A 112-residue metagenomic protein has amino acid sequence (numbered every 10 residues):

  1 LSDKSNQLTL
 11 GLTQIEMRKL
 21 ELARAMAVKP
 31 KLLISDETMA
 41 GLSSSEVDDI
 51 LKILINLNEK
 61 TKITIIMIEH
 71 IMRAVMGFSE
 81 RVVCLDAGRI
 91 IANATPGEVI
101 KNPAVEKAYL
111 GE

Functional and structural regions predicted by a protein language model:
L1-E112: Glycine-rich phosphate-binding loops of nucleotide-dependent enzymes
